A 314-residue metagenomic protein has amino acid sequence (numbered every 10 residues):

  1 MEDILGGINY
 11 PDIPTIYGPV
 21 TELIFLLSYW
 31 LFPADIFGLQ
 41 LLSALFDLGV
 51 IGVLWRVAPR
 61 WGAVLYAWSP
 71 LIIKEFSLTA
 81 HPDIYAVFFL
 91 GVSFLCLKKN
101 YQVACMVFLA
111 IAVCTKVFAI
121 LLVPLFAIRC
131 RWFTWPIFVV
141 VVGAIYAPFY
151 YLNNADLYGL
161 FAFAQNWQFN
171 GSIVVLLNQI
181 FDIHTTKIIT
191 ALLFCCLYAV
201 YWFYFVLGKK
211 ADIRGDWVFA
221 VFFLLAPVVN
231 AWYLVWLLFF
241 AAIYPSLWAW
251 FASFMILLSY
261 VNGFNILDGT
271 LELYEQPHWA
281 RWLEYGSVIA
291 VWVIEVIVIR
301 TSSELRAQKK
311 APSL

Functional and structural regions predicted by a protein language model:
M1-A34, Q168-F181: Short hydrophobic/aromatic helix or loop-helix immediately within or flanking a transmembrane segment in polytopic
T15, P19, L23, F32-G49 (+1 more regions): Loop-to-helix entry region of an early transmembrane alpha helix in multi-pass inner-membrane enzymes
L27, D35-W61, V87, V92 (+1 more regions): Transmembrane-helix motifs of polytopic, lipid-linked glycan transferases
D47, G143-A147, A155, A162-A231 (+2 more regions): Aromatic/glycine/proline-enriched transmembrane-helix motif characteristic of membrane-embedded glycan-assembly enzymes
I51-I73, N100-A104: Transmembrane-helix signature of polytopic, membrane-embedded enzymes that assemble or transfer cell-envelope glycans
I51-V53, K74, Y85-Y101, F219: Specific aromatic-rich, kink-prone transmembrane helix
C130-Y150, M255: Hydrophobic alpha-helical membrane-interfacial segments at the cytosolic entry of transmembrane helices
L247-K309, L314: Aromatic-enriched
